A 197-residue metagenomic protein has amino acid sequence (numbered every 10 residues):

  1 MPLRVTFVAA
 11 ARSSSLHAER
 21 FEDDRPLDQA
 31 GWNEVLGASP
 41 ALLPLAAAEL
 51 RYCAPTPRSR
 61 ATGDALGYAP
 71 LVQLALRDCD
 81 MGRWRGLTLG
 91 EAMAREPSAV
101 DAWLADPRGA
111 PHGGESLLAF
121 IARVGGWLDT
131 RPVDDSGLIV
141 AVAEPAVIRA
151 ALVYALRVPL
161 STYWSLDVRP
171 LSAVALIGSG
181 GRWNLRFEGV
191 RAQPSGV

Functional and structural regions predicted by a protein language model:
M1-R4, Q73, C79-E91, V153-V197: Acidic, low-complexity terminal tails and accessory targeting/binding regions of phosphate-metabolizing enzymes
P2-L71, G113: Active-site-proximal alpha-helix that buttresses catalytic centers in soluble enzyme cores
V5, E49, D135-A146: Generic beta-sheet signal
P26, L66-G125, S165, F187: Phosphate-handling substructures
L36-L43, I121, G125-V133: Generic structural signal for well-ordered alpha-helical scaffold segments
L45-A75, D101, I177-V197: Conserved histidine-centered catalytic loops in small-molecule metabolism enzymes
C53-A54, A122, V142-A143: Short beta-strand scaffold positions
P145-R149, G178: GST superfamily/GST-like fold recognition
